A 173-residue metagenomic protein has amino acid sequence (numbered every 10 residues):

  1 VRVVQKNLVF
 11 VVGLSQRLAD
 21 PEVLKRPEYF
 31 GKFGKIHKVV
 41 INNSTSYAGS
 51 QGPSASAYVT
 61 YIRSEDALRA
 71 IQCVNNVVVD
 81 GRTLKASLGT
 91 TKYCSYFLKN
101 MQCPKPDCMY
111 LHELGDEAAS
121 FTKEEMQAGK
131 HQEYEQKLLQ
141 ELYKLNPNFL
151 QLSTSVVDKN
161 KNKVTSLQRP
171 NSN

Functional and structural regions predicted by a protein language model:
V1-N173: Cys/His Zn-binding finger modules involved in RNA regulation
